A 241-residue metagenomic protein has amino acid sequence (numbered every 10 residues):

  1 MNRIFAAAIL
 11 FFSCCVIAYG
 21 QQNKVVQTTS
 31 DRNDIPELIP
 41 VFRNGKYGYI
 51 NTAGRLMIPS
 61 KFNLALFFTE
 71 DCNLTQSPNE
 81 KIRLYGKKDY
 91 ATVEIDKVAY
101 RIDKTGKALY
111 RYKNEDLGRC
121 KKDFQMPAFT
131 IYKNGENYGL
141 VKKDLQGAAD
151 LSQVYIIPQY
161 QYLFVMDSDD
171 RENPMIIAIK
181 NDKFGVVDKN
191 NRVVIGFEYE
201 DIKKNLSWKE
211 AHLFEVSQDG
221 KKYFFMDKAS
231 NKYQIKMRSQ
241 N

Functional and structural regions predicted by a protein language model:
M1-K24: Bacterial Sec-dependent N-terminal signal peptides
Q21-N241: Residue-level detector of conserved, function-critical positions
